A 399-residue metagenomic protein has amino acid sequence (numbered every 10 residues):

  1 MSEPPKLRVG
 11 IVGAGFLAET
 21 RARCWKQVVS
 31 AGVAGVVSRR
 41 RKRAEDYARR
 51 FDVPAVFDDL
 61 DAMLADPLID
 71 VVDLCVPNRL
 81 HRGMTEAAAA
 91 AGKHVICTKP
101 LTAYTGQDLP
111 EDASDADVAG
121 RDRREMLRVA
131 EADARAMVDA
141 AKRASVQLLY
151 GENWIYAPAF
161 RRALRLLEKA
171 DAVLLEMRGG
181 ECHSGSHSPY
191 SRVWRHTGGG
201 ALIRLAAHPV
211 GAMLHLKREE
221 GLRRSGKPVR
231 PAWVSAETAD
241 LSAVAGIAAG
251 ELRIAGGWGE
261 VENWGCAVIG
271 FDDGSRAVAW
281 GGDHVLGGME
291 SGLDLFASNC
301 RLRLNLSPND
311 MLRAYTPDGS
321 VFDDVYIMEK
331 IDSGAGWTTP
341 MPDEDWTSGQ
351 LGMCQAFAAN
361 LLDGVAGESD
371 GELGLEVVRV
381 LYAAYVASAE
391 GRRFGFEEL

Functional and structural regions predicted by a protein language model:
M1-F51: N-terminal Rossmann-like dinucleotide-binding module
P4, A172-E176, V386-L399: C-terminal capping/lid region of NAD(P)-dependent oxidoreductase domains
K6, N153, A243-W258, C266 (+3 more regions): C-terminal glycine/acidic-rich active-site capping loop/insertion
F57, C97-T98, L148-Y150, A279 (+1 more regions): Hydrophobic residues in well-ordered beta-strands that form the structural core
V71, R82-E152: Beta-strand-loop-alpha-helix segment that lines the small-molecule cofactor/substrate pocket of alpha/beta enzymes
G151-Y190: Rossmann-like NAD(P)H-binding beta-loop-alpha module
S188-R276, W280-G288, E372: Rossmann-like dinucleotide-binding domain that binds NAD(P)(H)
